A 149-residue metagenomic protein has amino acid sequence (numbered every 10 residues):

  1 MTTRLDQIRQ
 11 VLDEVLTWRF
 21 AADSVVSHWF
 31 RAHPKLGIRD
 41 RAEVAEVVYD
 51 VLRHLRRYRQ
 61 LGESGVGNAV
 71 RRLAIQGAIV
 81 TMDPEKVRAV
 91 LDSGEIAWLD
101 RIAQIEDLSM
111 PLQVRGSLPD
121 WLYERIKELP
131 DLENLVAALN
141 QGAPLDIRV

Functional and structural regions predicted by a protein language model:
M1-V149: Class I Rossmann-like S-adenosyl-L-methionine
